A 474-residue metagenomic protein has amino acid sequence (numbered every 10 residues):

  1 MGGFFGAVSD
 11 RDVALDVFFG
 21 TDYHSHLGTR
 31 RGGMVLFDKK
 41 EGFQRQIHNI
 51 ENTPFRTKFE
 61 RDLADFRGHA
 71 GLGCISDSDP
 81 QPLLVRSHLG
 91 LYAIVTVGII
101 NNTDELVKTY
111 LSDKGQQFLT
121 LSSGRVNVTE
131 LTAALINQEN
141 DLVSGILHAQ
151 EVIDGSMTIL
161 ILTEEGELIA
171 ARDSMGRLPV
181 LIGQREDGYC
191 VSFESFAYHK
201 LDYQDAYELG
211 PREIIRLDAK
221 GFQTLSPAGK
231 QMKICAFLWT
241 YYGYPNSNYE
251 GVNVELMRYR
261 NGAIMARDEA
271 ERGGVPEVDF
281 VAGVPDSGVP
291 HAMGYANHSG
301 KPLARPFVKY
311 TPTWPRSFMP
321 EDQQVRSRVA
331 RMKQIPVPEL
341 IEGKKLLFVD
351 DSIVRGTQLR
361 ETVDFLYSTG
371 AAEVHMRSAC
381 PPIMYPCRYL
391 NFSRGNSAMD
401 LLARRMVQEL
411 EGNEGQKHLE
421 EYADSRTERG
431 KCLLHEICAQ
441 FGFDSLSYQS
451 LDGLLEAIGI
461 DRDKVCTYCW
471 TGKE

Functional and structural regions predicted by a protein language model:
M1-G210, R216-D279, V284: Conserved short alpha-helical segments that host acidic/polar catalytic motifs at enzyme active sites
D12-A14, N102, L168, R177-L178 (+7 more regions): Flexible loop/turn segments at secondary-structure boundaries
S122-A133, L303-P315, G412-Q416, S445-I458: A conserved beta-strand->alpha-helix junction
E165-E167, R172, D202-E208, E361-E474: PRPP-dependent phosphoribosyltransferase catalytic core
R172, F193, A219, A282-D286 (+6 more regions): Active-site proximal loops enriched in glycine and acidic residues that flank catalytic Cys/His/Asp and coordinate
A197, Q204, L209-E213, R267-G273 (+3 more regions): Phosphate/diphosphate-binding loops
E271, P276-R316: Long, K/E/R/D-enriched contiguous segments that form extended
N297-K345, M384-N396: Short, glycine/charge-rich flexible loops or terminal/linker lids adjacent to PRPP-binding catalytic cores
